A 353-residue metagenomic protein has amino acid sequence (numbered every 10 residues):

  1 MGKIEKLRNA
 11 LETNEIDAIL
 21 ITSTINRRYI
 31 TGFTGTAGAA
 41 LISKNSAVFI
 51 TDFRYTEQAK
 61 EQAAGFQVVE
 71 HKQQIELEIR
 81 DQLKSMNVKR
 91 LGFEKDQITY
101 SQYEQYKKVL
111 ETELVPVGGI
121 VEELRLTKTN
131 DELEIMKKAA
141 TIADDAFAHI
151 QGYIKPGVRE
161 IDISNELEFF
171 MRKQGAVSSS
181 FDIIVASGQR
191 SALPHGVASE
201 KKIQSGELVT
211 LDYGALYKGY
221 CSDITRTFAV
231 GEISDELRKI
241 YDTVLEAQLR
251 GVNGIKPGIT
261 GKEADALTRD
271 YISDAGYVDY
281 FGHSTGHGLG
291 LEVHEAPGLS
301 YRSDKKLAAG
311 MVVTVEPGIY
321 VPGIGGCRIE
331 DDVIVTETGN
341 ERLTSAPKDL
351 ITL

Functional and structural regions predicted by a protein language model:
M1-L353: Active-site neighborhoods and metal-handling regions in enzymes and metal-associated proteins
